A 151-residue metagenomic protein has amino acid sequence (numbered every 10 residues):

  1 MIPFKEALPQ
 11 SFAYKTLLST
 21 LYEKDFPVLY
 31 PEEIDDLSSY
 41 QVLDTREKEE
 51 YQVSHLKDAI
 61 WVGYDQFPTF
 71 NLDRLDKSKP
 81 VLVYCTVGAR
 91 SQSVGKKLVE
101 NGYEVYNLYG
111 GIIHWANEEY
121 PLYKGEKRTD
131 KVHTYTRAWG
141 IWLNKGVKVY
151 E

Functional and structural regions predicted by a protein language model:
M1-P31, K48, Q52-K77, Q92-E151: Rhodanese-like catalytic fold shared by cysteine-dependent sulfurtransferases and DSP/PTP-type phosphatases
P31-S38: A short acidic-Thr-Gly-centered motif at the start of a beta-strand
S38, K77-S78: Residue-level preference for short coil/turn positions at secondary-structure junctions
S38-Y40, K57: Sequence-level motif detector for i,i+2 pairs with an aromatic at +2
Y40, V81, V105-Y106: Hydrophobic anchor at the start of a short beta-strand that flanks the dinucleotide cofactor-binding loop
V42-D44: Structural scaffold elements adjacent to functional motifs in cytosolic proteins
Y84: Short, surface-exposed ligand- or partner-binding patches at beta-edge/loop junctions that are enriched in aromatics
